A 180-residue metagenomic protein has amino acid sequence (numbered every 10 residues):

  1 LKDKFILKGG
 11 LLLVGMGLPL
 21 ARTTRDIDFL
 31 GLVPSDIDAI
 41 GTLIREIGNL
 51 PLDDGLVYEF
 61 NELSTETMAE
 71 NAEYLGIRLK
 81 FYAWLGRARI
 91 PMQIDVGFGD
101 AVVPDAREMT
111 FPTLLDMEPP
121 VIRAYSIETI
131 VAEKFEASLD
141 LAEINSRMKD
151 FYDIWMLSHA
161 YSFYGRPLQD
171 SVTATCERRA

Functional and structural regions predicted by a protein language model:
L1-A180: Compositionally biased terminal segments of proteins
